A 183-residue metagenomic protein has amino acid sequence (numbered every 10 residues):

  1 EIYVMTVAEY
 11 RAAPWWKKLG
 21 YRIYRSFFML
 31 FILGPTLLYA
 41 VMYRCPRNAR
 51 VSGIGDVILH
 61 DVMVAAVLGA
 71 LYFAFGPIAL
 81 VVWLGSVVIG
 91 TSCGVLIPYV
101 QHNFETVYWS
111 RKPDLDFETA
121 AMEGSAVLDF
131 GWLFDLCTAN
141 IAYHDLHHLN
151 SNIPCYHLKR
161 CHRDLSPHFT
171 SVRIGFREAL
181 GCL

Functional and structural regions predicted by a protein language model:
E1-L59, T106-L183: Membrane-embedded catalytic scaffold of the fatty acid hydroxylase/desaturase
Y21-T36, V51-P98: Alpha-helical bilayer-embedded segments of polytopic membrane proteins, i.e., transmembrane/intramembrane helices
P77-W83, Q101, E123, A142-L146: Short, flexible active-site loops
G94-S110: Transmembrane alpha-helix/helix-exit interface in multi-pass inner-membrane proteins
